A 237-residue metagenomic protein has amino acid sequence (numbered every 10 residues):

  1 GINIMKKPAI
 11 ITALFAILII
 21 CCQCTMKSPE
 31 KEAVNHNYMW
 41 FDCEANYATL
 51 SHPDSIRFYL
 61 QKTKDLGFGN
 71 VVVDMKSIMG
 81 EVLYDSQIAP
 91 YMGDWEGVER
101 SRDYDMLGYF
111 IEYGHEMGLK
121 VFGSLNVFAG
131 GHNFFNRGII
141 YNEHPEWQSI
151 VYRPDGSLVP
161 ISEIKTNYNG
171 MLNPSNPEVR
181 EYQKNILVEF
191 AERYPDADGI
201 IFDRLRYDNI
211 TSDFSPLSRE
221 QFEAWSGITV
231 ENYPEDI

Functional and structural regions predicted by a protein language model:
T12-C21: Bacterial N-terminal signal peptides
I20-A33: Bacterial Sec-dependent signal peptides at the C-terminal "C-region" and cleavage site
E32-L50, G123, F128-Y194: Active-site-adjacent "subsite" loops/lids of carbohydrate-active enzymes
N37-F41, V71-V73, V121-G123, I200-F202: Hydrophobic faces of well-ordered beta-strands that scaffold small-molecule active sites in alpha/beta enzyme cores
A48-L66, G93-E116, E181, N185: Aromatic- and glycine-enriched glycan-recognition loops and surfaces that form the carbohydrate-binding subsites
S55-E81, P195: Catalytic domains of carbohydrate-active enzymes, especially glycoside hydrolases
I78-N126, I237: Aromatic-lined substrate-binding rim segments of carbohydrate-active enzymes
L83-W95, A129-K165, R204-D236: Aromatic- and acidic-residue-enriched segments that line the glycan-binding/catalytic groove of carbohydrate-active
